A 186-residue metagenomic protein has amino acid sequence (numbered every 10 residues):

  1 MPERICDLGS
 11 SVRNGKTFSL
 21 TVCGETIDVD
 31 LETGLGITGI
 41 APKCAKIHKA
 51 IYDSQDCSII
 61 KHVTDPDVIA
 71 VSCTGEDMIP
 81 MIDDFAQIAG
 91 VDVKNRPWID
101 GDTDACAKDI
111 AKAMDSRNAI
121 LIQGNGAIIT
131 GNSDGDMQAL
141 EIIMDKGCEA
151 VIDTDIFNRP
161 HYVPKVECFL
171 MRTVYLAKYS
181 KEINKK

Functional and structural regions predicted by a protein language model:
M1-K186: Glycine-rich flexible loops
